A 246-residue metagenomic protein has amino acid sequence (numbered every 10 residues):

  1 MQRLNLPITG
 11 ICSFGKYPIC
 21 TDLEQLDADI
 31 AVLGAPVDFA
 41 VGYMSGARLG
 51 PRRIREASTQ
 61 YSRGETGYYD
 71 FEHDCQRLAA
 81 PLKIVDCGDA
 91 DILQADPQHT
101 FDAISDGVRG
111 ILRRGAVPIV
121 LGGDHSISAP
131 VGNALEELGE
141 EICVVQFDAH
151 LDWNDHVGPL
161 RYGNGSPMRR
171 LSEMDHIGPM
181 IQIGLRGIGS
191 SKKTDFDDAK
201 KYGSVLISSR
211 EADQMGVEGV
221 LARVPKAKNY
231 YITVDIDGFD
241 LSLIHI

Functional and structural regions predicted by a protein language model:
Q2-I244: Conserved alpha-helical scaffold segments that buttress catalytic/binding sites
